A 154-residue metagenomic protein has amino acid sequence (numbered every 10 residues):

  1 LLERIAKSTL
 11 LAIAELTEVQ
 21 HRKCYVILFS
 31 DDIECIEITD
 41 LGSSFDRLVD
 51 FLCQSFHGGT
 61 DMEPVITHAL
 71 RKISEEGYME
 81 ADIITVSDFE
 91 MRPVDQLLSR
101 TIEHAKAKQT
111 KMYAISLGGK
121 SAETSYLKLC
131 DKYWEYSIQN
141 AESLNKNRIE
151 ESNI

Functional and structural regions predicted by a protein language model:
L2-D40, V65, I83-V86, G119: Von Willebrand factor
L2-I5, M62-E63, P93-L97: Active-site-adjacent loop/helix micro-motif of nuclease/hydrolase catalytic cores
I13-T17, G58, H104-K108: Substrate-engagement module of ASCE P-loop NTPases
Q20-R22, M79, K108-K111: Loop/turn elements at helix/coil->beta-strand transitions in domains of secreted/extracellular proteins
E34-C35, S44-A81, M91-P93, A114-S125: Von Willebrand factor
S43-F45, D131-K132: Short, hinge-like loop/turn segments at secondary-structure boundaries
D61-T67, E123-I154: C-terminal helix of von Willebrand factor
E90-S137: VWA/integrin I-like adhesion module and closely mimicked acidic/polar interface patches used
